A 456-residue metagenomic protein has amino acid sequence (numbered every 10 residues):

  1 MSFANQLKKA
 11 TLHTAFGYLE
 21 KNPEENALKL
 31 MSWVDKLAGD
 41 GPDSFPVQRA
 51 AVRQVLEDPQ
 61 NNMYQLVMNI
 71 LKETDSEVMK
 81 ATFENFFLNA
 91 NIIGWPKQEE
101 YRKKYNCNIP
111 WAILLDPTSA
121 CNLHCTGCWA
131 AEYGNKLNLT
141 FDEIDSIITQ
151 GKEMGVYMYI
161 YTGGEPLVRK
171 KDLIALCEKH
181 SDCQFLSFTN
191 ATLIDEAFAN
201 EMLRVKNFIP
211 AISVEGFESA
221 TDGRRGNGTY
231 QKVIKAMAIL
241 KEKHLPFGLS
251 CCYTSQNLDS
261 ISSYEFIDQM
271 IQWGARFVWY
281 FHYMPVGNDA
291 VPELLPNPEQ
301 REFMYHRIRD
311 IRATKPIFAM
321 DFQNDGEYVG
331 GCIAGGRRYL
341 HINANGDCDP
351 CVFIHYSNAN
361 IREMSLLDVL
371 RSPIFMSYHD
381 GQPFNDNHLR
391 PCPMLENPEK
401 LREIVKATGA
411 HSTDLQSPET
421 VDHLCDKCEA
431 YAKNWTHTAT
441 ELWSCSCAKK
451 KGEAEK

Functional and structural regions predicted by a protein language model:
M1-A50, Q54, D222-G335, A344-N345 (+3 more regions): Radical SAM enzyme [4Fe-4S]-AdoMet core and its adjacent flexible, acidic and glycine-rich loops/tails across
M1-L7, T11-Y18, N22-E25, K29-S32 (+2 more regions): Flexible mid-to-C-terminal extensions adjoining Fe-S/redox cofactors in radical SAM and related proteins
L28, S32-A197: Conserved alpha-helical substructure of the radical SAM core
N89-P110, M320-F322, G326, N360-M376: Short, charged low-complexity linear segments at domain edges
C121, C125-C128, C332, G346 (+2 more regions): Short cysteine clusters
A131-N135, F217-A220, P285-N288: A short, flexible beta-alpha/helix-coil linker loop
F141-Y161, L167-F281: Radical SAM/AdoMet-radical enzyme domain recognition
